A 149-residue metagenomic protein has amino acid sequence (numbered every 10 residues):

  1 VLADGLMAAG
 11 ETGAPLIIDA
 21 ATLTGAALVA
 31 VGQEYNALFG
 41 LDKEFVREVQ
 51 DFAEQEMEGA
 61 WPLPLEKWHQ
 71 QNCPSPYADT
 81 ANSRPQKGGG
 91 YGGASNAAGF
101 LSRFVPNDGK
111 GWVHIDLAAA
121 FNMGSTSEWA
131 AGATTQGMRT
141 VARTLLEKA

Functional and structural regions predicted by a protein language model:
V1-A149: A generic structural signal for tightly packed, nonpolar segments enriched in small/aliphatic residues
